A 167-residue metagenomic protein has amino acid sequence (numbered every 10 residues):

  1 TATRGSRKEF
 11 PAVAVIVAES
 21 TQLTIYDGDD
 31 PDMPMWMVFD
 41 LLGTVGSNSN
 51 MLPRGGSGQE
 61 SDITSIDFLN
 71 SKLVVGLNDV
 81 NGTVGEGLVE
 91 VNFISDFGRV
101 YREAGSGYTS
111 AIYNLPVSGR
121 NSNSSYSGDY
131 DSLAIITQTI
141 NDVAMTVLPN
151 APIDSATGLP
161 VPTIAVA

Functional and structural regions predicted by a protein language model:
T1-D29: Non-catalytic protein-protein interaction scaffold segments in large eukaryotic complex-forming proteins
T1-P11, M51-S71, G128-V161: Structural signature of eukaryotic scaffold interfaces centered on beta-propeller domains
A12-V17, S71-G82, P162-A167: Short beta-strand elements that form the blades of beta-propeller/WD-repeat-like and other beta-sheet-rich scaffold
V15, L23, I66, L73-V75 (+2 more regions): Generic structural hydrophobic/aromatic packing signal, biased to beta-strands
E19-W36, V80-S95: Structural motif
D29-Q59, I94-A144: Surface-exposed loop and turn segments in beta-propeller and other repeat-based domains that flank or scaffold
V74-D79, R99, D154-A156: Generic local-structure boundary detector
